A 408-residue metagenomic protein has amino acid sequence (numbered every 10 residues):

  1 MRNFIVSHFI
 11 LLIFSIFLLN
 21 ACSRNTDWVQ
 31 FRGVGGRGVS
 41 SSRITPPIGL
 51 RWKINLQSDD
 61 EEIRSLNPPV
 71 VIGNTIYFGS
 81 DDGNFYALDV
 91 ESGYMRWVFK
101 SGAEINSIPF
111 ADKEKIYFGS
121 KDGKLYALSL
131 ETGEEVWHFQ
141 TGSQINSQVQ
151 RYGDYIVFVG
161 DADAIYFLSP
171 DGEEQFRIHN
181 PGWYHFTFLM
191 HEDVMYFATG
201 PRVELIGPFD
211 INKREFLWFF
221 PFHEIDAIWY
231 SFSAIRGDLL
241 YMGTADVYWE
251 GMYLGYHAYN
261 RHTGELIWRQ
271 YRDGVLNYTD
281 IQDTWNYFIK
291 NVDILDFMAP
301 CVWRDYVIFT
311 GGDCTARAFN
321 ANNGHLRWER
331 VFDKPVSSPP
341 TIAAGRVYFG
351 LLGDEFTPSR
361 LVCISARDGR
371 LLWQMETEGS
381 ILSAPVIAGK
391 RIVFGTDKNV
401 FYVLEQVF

Functional and structural regions predicted by a protein language model:
M1-S7: Positively charged n-region of N-terminal signal peptides that target proteins for export
H8-F17: Bacterial N-terminal signal peptides
N25-G35, E62-N84, F99-Y126, F139-Y166 (+7 more regions): Repeat-blade elements of multi-bladed beta-propeller folds
N25-R51: Blade/loop signatures of beta-propeller domains
S41-E62, Q282-W285, I289: A short helix->beta-strand "capping" segment at the edge of beta-propeller domains
R51, Y94-W97, E134-W137, Q175-F176 (+4 more regions): A structural motif specific to WD40 beta-propellers
D89-G93, S129-G133, S169-E173, D210-R214 (+4 more regions): Short loop/turn segments that connect beta-strands within beta-propeller blades
